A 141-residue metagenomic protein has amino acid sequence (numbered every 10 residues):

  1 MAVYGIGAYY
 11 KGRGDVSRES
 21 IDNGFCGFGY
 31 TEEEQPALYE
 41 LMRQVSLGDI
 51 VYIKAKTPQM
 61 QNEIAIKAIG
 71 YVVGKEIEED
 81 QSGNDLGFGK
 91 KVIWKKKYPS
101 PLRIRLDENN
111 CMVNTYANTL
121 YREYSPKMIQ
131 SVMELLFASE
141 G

Functional and structural regions predicted by a protein language model:
M1, L47-I50, K67: Short, surface-exposed beta-edge/turn micro-motifs
M1-R13, Q81-G141: Contiguous surface segments at macromolecular interaction interfaces
M1-V45, V132-G141: Compositionally biased, charged N-terminal/linker segments
A8-Y10, A55-T57, V73-E76, K96: Short, flexible loop/turn elements at secondary-structure junctions
E40-Q59: Short coil-to-beta transition motif at edge beta-strands of beta-rich domains
I50, Y71, I77-Q81: Conserved ASCE P-loop ATPase motor domains encompassing nucleic-acid-directed helicases/translocases
M60-N62, G83: Short consensus segments that form the blades of beta-propeller domains, in both extracellular/periplasmic
N62-E76: Short beta-strand-centered aromatic/proline hotspots
